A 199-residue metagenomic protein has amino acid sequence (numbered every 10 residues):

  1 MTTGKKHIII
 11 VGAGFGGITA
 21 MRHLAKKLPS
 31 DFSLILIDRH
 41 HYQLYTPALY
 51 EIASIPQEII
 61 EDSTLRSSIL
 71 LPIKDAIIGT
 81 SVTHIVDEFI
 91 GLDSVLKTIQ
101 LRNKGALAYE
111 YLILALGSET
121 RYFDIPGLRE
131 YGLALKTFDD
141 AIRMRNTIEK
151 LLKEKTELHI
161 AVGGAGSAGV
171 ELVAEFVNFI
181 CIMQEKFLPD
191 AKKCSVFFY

Functional and structural regions predicted by a protein language model:
T2-K5, S81-G163: FAD-binding core/adjacent interface of flavoenzyme oxidoreductases
T2-T83, S167-Y199: Beta1-alpha1 glycine-rich phosphate/pyrophosphate-binding loop at the start of Rossmann-like nucleotide-binding domains
